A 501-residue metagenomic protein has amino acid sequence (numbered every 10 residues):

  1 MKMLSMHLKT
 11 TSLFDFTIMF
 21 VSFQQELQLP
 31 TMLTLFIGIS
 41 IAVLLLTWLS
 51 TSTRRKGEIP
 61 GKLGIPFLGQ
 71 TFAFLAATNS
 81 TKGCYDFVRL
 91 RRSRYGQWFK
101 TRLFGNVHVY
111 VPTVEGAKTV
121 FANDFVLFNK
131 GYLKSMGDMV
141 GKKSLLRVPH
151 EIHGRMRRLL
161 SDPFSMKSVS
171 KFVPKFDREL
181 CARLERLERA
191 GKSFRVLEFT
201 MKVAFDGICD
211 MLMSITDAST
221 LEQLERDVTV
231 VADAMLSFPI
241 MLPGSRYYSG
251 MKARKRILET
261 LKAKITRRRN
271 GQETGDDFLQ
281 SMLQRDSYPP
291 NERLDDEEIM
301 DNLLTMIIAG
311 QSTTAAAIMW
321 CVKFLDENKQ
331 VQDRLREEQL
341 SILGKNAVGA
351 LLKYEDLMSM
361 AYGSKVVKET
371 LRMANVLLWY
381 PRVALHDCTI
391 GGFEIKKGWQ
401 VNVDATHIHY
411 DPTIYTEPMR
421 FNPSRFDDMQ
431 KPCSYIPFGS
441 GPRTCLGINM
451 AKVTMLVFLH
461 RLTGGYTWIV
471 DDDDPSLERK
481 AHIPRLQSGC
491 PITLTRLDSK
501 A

Functional and structural regions predicted by a protein language model:
L4, L8, S12-F16, F20-R155 (+4 more regions): N-terminal membrane-proximal hinge/A-helix region immediately C-terminal to the signal-anchor transmembrane segment
D15-L44, I59, L180, D227-V231 (+6 more regions): Cytochrome P450 proximal C-terminal region
F74-G96, R256-E259, A263, G349-G391 (+3 more regions): Conserved cytochrome P450 K-helix E-x-x-R motif and the immediately C-terminal K′/meander segment
V111-T113, R183, M211-L212, K264 (+6 more regions): Hydrophobic, repeat-rich solenoid/adaptor surfaces of innate immune receptors and signaling proteins
F128-G141, V148, I152, S168-A316 (+2 more regions): Cytochrome P450 heme-thiolate monooxygenase catalytic core
T313-V331, R336-E338, N449-G465: Cytochrome P450 catalytic-core helices
V403-M429: Conserved cytochrome P450 K-helix/beta-meander segment immediately N-terminal to the heme-binding cysteine loop
